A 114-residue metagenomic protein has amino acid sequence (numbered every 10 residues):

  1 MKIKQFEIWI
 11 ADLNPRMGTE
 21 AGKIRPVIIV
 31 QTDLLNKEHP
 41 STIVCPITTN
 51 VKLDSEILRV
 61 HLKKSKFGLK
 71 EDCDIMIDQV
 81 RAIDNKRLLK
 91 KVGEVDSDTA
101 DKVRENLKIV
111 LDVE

Functional and structural regions predicted by a protein language model:
M1, S65-E114: C-terminal terminal-subdomain/extension
N14-G18: Short, charged beta-turn/beta-strand-edge "cap" motif at the junction between a beta-strand and an adjacent loop
T19-K23, I29-S65: Compact nucleic-acid interaction/catalytic patches
